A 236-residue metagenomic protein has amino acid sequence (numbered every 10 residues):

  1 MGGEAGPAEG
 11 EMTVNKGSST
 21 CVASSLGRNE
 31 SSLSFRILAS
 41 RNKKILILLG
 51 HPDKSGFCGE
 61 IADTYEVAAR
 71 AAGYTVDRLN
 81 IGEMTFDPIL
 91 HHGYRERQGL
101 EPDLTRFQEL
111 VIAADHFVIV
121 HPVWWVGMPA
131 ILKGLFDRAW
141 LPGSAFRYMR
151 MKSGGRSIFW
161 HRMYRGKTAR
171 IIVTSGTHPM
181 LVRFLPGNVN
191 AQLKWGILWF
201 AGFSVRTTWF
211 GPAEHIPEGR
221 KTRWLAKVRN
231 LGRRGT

Functional and structural regions predicted by a protein language model:
G27-A39, M180-T236: Glycine-rich phosphate/pyrophosphate-binding loop and the adjoining helix
F35-Y74: N-terminal beta1-alpha1 ligand-phosphate binding loop
L48-G50, L79, I172-T174: Short hydrophobic segments within beta-strands
Y74-T85, W209-G211: A short beta-strand-loop structural module common to alpha/beta enzyme folds
I81-G99, K221: N-terminal beta-loop-helix "entrance" segment that forms/cooperates in small-molecule cofactor or anionic ligand
G99-L193: Helix-loop-strand module that forms the ligand-binding subsite of alpha/beta enzymes
